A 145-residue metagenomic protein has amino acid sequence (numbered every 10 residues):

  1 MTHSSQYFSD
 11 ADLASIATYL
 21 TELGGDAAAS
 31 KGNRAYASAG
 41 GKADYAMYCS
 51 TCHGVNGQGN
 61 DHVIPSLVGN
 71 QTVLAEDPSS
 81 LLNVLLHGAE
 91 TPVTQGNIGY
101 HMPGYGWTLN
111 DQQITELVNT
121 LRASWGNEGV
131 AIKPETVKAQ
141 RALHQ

Functional and structural regions predicted by a protein language model:
M1-H53, G96-Q145: Flexible coil segments in periplasmic/lumen-exposed cytochrome c-class electron-transfer proteins
A35-N60, G69, L74-H87: Sequence/structural segment immediately N-terminal to covalent heme-attachment motifs in c-type and related
N60-P65, I98: Short acidic (Asp/Glu) and glycine-rich catalytic loops that position anionic groups and cofactors
I64-Q71, G106: A short beta-alpha structural unit
